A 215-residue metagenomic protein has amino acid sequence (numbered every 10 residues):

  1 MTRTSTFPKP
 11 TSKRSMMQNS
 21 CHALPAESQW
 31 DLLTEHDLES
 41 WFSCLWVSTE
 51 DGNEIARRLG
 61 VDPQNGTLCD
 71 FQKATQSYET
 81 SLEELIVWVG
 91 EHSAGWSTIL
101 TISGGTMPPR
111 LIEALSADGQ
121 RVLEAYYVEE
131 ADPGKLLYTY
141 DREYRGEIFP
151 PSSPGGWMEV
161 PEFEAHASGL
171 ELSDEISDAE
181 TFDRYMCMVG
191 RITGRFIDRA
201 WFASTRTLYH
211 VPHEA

Functional and structural regions predicted by a protein language model:
M1-H36, E214-A215: Actinobacteria-biased recognition of intrinsically disordered, low-complexity terminal regions
R3-P10, I55-Q64, E83-I86, T98-L100: A broad, low-specificity signal for short, low-complexity segments enriched in glycine/proline and polar/charged
S20-L68, L82: N-terminal "first-domain core" detector
E54, R110-L111, T181-R184: Exposed alpha-helical structural elements
T67-A114, D118-P151: Short, intrinsically disordered low-complexity segments
L137-A215: Long, compositionally biased intrinsically disordered terminal regions
